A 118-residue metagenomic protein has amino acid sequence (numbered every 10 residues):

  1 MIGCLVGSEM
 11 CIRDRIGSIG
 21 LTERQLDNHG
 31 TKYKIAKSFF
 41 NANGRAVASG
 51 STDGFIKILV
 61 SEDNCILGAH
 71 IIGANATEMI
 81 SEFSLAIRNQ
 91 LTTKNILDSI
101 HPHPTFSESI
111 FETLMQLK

Functional and structural regions predicted by a protein language model:
M1-G7, C11-I12: Single conserved hydrophobic/aromatic residue that forms the stacking wall/gate of nucleotide- or nucleobase-binding
R13-K118: Flexible, glycine-rich terminal cap/loop adjacent to redox cofactors in electron-transfer oxidoreductases
